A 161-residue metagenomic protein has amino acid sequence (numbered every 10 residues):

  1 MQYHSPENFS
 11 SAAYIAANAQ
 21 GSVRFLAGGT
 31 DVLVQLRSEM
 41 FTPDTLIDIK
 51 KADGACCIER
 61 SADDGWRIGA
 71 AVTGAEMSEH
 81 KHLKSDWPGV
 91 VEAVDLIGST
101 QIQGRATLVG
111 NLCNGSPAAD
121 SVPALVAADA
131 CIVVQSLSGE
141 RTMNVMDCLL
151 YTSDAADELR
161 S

Functional and structural regions predicted by a protein language model:
M1-S153: C-terminal structural segment of proteins
Y151-S161: Single conserved hydrophobic/aromatic residue that forms the stacking wall/gate of nucleotide- or nucleobase-binding
